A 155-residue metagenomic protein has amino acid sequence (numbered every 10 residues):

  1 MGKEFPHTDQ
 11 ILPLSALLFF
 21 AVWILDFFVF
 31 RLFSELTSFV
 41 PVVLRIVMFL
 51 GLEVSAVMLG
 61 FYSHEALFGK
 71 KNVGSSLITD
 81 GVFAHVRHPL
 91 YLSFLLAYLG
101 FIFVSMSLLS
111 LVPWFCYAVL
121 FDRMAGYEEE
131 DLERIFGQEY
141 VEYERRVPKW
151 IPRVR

Functional and structural regions predicted by a protein language model:
M1-D80, L95-R155: Membrane-anchoring alpha-helices and their flanking helix-loop junctions
V86, L92: Conserved SAM-binding loop
